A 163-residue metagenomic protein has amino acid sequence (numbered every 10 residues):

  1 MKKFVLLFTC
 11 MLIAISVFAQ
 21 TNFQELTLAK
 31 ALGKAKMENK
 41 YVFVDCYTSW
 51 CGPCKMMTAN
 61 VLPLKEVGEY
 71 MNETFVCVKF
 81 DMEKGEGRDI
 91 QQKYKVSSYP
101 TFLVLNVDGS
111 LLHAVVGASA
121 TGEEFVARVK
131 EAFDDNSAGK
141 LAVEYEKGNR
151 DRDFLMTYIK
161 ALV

Functional and structural regions predicted by a protein language model:
M1-F23: Bacterial Sec-dependent N-terminal signal peptides
Q20-E38: N-terminal leader/targeting and pre-domain segments
T21-L26, C46, N60-G87, V104: Thiol-based oxidoreductase modules, predominantly thioredoxin-like and allied folds used for disulfide exchange
E38-S49: Short active-site neighborhood of thiol/selenol oxidoreductases, capturing the structured segment around
C51-C54: Short cysteine clusters
G85-S98: Structural alpha/beta surface segment adjacent to cysteine/selenocysteine redox centers across thiol/disulfide enzymes
V96-A138: Non-catalytic, surface beta->alpha helical segment in thiol-disulfide oxidoreductase systems
A132-V163: Non-globular targeting/processing and membrane-anchoring segments
